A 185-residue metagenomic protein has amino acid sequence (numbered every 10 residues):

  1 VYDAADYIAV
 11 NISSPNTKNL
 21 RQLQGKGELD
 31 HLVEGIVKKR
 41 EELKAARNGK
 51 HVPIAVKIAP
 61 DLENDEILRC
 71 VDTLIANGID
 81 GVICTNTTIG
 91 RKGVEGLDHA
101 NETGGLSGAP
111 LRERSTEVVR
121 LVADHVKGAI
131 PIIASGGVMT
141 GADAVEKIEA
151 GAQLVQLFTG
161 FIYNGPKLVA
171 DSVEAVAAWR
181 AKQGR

Functional and structural regions predicted by a protein language model:
Y2, K26-V37, I67, V71-D72 (+4 more regions): Generic structural signal for well-ordered alpha-helices, preferentially at hydrophobic/aromatic core positions
Y2-K44, K57: Loop-centered beta-sheet repeat module
Y7-A9, H51-A55, D80-I83, P131-I133 (+1 more regions): Structural preference for beta-strand elements that scaffold enzyme active sites
I12-S14, G81-I89, V138, A144-D171: Glycine-rich phosphate-binding active-site loops on the catalytic face of alpha/beta enzymes
N16-E28, T73-G128: Glycine/Thr-rich beta-alpha phosphate-binding loop at enzyme active sites
E42-L62, D124-A134: Short beta-strand/loop segments at the ligand-binding rim of alpha/beta enzyme cores
L62-A76, A123-G128, V138-V155: Catalytic cores of alpha/beta
K92-G104, T159-R185: C-terminal helical cap(s) of enzyme catalytic domains, especially alpha/beta-barrels
